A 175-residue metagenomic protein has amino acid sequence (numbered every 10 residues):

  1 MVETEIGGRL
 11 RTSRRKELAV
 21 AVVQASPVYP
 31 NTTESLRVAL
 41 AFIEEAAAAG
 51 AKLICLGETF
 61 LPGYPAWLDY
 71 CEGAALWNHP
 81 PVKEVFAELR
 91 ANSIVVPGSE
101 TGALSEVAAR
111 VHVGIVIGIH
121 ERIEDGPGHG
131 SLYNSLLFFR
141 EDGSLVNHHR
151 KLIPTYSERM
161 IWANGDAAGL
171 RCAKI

Functional and structural regions predicted by a protein language model:
M1-R11: A short, compositionally biased domain-edge/stem linker segment
R9-V20, C172-I175: Beta-strand-turn-beta hairpins that frame and shape the catalytic cleft of phosphate-ester-processing enzymes
E17-Y29, S135, H148-R150: Active-site-proximal beta-strand elements of phosphoester/diester hydrolases
Q24-A41: N-terminal phosphate-binding loop and adjacent alpha-helix
S26, F60, H120-E121: Catalytic metal-binding/acid-base residues of hydrolase active sites
S35, I43-E72, E88, A108 (+1 more regions): Active-site beta-strand/loop signature of hydrolases that rely on acidic residues for catalysis
L68-S93: A charged helix-plus-loop insertion that forms the helical arch/lid used to bind and gate nucleic-acid substrates
V95-V96, E100-G102, E106, E121-I175: Active-site catalytic loop in hydrolytic enzyme cores
